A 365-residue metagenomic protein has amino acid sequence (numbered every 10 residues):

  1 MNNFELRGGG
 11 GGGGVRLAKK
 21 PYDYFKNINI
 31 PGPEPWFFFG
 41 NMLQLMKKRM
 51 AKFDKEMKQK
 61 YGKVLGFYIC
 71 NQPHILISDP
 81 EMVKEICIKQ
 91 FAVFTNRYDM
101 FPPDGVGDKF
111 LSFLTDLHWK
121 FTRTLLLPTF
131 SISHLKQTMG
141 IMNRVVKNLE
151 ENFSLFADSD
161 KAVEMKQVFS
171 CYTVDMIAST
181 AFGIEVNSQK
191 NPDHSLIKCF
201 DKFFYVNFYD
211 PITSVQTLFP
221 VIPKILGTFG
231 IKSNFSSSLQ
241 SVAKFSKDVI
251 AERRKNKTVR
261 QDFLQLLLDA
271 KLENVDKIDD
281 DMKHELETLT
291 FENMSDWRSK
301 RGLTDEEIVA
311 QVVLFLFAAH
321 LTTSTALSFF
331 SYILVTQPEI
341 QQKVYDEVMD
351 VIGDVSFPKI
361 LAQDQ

Functional and structural regions predicted by a protein language model:
N2-L6, G13-V106, L117, F121 (+3 more regions): N-terminal membrane-proximal hinge/A-helix region immediately C-terminal to the signal-anchor transmembrane segment
N2-R7, Y68-I75, S133-R144, S154-S179 (+6 more regions): Cytochrome P450
G14-V15, K19-Y22, N27-I28, I184 (+5 more regions): Cytochrome P450
I30-P33, M139-N143, H194-F204, T258-L266 (+2 more regions): Cytochrome P450 I-helix active-site segment
W36-L45, N207-S237: Alpha-helical membrane-targeting segments
L43, S131, L239-A326, I360: Conserved cytochrome P450 catalytic core segment spanning the I/J/K helices
C70-K84, F91, S241-K255, L266-L267 (+6 more regions): Cytochrome P450 C-terminal heme-thiolate binding region
N71-K84, K147, V163-S188, D201-Y205 (+3 more regions): Hydrophobic mid-domain F-helix/FG-region of cytochrome P450s
